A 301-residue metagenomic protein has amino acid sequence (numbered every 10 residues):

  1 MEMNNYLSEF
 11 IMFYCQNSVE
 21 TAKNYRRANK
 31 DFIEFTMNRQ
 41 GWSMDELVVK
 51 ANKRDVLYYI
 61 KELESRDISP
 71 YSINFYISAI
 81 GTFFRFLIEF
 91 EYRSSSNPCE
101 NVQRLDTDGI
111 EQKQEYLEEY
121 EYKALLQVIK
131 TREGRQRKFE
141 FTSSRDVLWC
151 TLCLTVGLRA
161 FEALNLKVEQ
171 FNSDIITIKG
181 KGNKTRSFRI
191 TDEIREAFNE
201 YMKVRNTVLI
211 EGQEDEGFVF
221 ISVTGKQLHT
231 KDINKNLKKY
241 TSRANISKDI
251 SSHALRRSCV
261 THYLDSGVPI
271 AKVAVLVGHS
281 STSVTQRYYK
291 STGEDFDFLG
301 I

Functional and structural regions predicted by a protein language model:
M1-I301: Conserved catalytic core of the tyrosine transesterase superfamily
